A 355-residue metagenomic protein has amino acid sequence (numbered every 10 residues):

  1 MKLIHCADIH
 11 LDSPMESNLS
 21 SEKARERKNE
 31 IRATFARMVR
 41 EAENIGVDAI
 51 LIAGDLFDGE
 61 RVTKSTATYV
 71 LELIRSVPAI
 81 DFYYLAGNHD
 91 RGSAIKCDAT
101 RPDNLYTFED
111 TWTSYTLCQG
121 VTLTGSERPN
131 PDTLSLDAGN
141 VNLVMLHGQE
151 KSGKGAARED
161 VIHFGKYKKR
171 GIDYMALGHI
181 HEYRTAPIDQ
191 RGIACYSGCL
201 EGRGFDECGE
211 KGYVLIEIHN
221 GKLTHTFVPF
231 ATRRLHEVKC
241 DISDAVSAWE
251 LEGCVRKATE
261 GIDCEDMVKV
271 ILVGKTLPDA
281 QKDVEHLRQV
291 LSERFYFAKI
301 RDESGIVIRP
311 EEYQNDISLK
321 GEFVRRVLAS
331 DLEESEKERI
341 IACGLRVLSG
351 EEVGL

Functional and structural regions predicted by a protein language model:
M1-N29, T133-K154: Mobile, glycine- and charge-enriched loop segments and immediately flanking short secondary-structure elements within
H5-A7, A49-D55, D81-N88, S93-K96 (+5 more regions): Active-site neighborhood of phospho(di)ester-bond hydrolases with catalytic His/Asp-centered motifs
H10-P14, D58-R61, N88-I95, Y115-T116 (+4 more regions): Active-site environment of divalent metal-dependent phosphoester hydrolases
S17-S114, K168: Core catalytic region of metal-dependent phosphoesterases/phosphodiesterases, especially metallo-beta-lactamase-like
V47-D48, A53-F57, G139-K154, E265-M267: Short acidic, glycine-rich surface-loop motifs adjacent to enzyme active sites
Y69-V70, D90-K166, I193, S197-C199 (+1 more regions): Conserved catalytic scaffold of divalent metal-dependent phosphoesterases
A157-K222: Conserved beta-sheet core of the metallophosphoesterase superfamily
N220-L355: Accessory, non-catalytic peripheral segments of nucleic-acid enzymes
